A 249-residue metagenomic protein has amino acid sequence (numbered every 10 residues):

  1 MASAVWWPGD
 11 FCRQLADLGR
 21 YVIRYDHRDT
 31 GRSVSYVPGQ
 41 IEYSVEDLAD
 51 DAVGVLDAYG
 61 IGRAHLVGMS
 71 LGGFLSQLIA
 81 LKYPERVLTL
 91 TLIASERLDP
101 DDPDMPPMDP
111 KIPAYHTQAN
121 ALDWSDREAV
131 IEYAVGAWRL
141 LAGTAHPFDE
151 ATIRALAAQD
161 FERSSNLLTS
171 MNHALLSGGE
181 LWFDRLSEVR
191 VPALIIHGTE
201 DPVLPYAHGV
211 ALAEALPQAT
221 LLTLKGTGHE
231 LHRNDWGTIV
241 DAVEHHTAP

Functional and structural regions predicted by a protein language model:
M1-S35: Conserved HGGG/HGGXW glycine-rich cap/lid loop of the alpha/beta-hydrolase fold
E46-A64: Conserved acidic catalytic loop of the alpha/beta-hydrolase fold
G73-P84, L90: Short glycine-enriched nucleophile-adjacent loop and the immediately C-terminal alpha-helix near the catalytic center
T89-W124: Flexible "cap/lid" loop of the alpha/beta hydrolase fold
P110-D184, V191, A211: Alpha/beta-hydrolase
V189, I195-H197: Short beta-strand/loop motif that positions the catalytic acidic residue of the alpha/beta-hydrolase fold
E200-L204: Acidic catalytic loop of the alpha/beta-hydrolase fold
A219-P249: Catalytic active-site module of serine/aspartate enzymes centered on a nucleophile-bearing elbow/loop
